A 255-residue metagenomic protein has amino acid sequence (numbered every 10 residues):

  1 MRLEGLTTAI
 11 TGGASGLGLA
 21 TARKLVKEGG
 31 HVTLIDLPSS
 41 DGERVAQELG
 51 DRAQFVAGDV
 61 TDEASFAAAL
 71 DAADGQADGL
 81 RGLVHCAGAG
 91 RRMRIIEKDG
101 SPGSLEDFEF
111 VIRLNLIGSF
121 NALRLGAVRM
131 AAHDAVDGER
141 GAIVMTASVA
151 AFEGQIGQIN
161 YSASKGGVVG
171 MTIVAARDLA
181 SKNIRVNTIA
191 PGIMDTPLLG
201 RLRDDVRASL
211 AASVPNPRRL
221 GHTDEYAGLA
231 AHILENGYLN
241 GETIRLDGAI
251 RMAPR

Functional and structural regions predicted by a protein language model:
R2, H222-L246, R251: C-terminal substrate-recognition "lid" of short-chain dehydrogenase/reductases
A89, S101-N121, V144, Y161 (+1 more regions): Catalytic Tyr-X3-Lys loop
A89-E109, V128, A132-D137, G157-N160 (+1 more regions): Conserved mid-core segment of classical short-chain dehydrogenase/reductases
R113, D205-E225: Catalytic Tyr-x(3-8)-Lys segment
L123, S164, T172: Active-site helix of classical SDR
V128, A176-D178: Alpha-helical segment proximal to the catalytic Tyr-Lys
S148: Residue(s) in the substrate-gating loop at a strand-loop-helix junction that position the organic substrate next
A180, R185, N240-E242: Short, small/polar-rich loop/turn modules that mediate ligand/substrate recognition or access, typified
